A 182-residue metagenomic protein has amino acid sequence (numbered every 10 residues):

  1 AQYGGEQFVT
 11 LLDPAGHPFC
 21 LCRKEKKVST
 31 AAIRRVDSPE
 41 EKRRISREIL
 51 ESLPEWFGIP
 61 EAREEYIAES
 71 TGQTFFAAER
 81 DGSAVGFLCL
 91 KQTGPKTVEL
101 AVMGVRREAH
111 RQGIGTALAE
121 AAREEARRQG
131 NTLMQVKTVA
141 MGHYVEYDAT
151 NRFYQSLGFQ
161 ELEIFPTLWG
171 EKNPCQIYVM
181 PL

Functional and structural regions predicted by a protein language model:
A1-S29: Vicinal oxygen chelate
T10, C20, A77, S83-K91 (+1 more regions): Conserved beta-strand in the GNAT
G16, Y154, F159: Conserved active-site tyrosine of GNAT-family acetyltransferases
S29-E61: Short amphipathic alpha-helix that is part of the acyltransferase structural core
P54-R80, A84-C89: Active-site rim helix/loop that mediates acceptor-substrate recognition in acyltransferases
K96-R107, Q135-K137: Conserved acetyl-CoA binding element of GNAT-fold acetyltransferases
R111-E124, A149-R152, S156: Conserved acetyl-CoA-binding loop-helix of GNAT-fold acetyltransferases
A126-V145: Conserved GNAT acetyl-CoA-binding A-motif
